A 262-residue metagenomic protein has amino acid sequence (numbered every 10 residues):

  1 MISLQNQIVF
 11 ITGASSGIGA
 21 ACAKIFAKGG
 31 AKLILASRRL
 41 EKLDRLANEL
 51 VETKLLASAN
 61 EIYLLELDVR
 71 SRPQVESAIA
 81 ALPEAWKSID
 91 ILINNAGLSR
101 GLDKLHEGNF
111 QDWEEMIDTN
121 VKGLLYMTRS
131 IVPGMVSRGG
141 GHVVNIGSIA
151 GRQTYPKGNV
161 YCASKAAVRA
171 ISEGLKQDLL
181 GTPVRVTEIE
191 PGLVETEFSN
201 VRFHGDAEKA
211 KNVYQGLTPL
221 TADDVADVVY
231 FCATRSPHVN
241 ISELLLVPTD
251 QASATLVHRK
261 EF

Functional and structural regions predicted by a protein language model:
I8, S15-S16: Conserved glycine-rich cofactor-binding loop
A31-L46: Conserved glycine-rich Rossmann-like NAD(P)H-binding loop of the short-chain dehydrogenase/reductase
L40-E41, E66-S77, F110: The beta1-alpha1 cofactor-binding region of Rossmann-like NAD(H)/NADP(H)-dependent oxidoreductases
D103-L105, D112-E114: Substrate-binding pocket helix/loop in short-chain dehydrogenase/reductase
T128, S164: Active-site helix of classical SDR
S148: Residue(s) in the substrate-gating loop at a strand-loop-helix junction that position the organic substrate next
E188-G192, T196, E208-T255: C-terminal helical subdomain
